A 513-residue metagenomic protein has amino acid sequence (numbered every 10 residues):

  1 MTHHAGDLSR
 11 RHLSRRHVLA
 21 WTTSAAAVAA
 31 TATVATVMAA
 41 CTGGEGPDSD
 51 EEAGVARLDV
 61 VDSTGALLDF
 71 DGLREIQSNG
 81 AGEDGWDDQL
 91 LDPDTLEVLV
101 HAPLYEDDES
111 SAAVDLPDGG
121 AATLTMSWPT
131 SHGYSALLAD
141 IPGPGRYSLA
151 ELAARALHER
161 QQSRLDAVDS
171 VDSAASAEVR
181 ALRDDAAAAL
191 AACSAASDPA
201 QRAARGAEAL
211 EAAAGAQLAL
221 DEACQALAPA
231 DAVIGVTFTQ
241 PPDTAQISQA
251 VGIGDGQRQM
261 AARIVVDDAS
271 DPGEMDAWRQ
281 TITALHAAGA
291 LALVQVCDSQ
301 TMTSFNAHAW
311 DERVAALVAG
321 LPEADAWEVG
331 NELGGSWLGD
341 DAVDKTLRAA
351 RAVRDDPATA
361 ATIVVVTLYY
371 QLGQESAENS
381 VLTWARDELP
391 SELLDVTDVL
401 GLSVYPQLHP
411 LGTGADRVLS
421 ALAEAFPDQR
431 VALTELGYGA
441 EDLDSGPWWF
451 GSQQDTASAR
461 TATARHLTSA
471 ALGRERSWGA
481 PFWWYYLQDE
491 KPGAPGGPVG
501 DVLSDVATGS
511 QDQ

Functional and structural regions predicted by a protein language model:
M1-L13, S24-M38: N-terminal secretory signal peptides
L13-L19: N-terminal export leaders
V34-E51: C-terminal region of N-terminal signal peptides and the immediate post-cleavage residues of exported proteins
E52-W86, L116-A187, A191: Amphipathic, heptad-repeat alpha-helical segments
L73-A113, A122, P229-A309, P322 (+3 more regions): N-terminal substrate-binding region of glycoside hydrolase catalytic domains
A192-A245: Long amphipathic alpha-helical scaffold segments
D243, P272-D276, T301-D395, V404-L419 (+2 more regions): Active-site cleft segment of glycoside hydrolase catalytic domains centered on the general acid/base Glu
A432, L436, W449-Q511: Substrate-binding cleft of secreted/luminal carbohydrate-active enzymes
